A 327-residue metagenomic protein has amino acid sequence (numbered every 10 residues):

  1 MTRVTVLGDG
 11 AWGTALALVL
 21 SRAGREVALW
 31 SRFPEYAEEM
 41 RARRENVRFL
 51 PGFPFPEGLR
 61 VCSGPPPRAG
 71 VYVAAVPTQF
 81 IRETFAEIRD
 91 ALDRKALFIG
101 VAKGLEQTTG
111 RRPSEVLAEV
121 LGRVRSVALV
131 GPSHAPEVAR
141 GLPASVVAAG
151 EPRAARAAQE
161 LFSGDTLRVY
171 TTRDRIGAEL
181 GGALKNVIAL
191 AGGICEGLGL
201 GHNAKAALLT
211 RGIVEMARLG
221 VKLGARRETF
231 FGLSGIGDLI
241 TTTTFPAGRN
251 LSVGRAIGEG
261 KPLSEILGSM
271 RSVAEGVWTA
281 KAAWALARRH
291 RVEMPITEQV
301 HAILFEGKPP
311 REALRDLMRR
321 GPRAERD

Functional and structural regions predicted by a protein language model:
M1-F53, R60-S63: NAD(P)+-binding Rossmann beta1-loop-alpha1 motif at the extreme N-terminus of oxidoreductases
V4, E26-V27, V124-S126, V169: Hydrophobic anchor at the start of a short beta-strand that flanks the dinucleotide cofactor-binding loop
G10, T14, P34, C62 (+19 more regions): Electropositive phosphate-/nucleotide-binding environments in soluble metabolic enzymes
F55, R60-P143, A158-E160: Rossmann-like NAD(P)(H) cofactor-binding subdomain of soluble oxidoreductases
A91, V116-V124, P143-T229: Internal alpha-helical scaffold of NAD(P)-dependent oxidoreductase catalytic cores
G100, R125-V130, V169-R173, F231-G232 (+1 more regions): General beta-strand structural signal in soluble alpha/beta enzymes
A189-E196, V221-F231, G235-D327: NAD(P)-dependent Rossmann-like dehydrogenase/reductase catalytic/cofactor-binding core
